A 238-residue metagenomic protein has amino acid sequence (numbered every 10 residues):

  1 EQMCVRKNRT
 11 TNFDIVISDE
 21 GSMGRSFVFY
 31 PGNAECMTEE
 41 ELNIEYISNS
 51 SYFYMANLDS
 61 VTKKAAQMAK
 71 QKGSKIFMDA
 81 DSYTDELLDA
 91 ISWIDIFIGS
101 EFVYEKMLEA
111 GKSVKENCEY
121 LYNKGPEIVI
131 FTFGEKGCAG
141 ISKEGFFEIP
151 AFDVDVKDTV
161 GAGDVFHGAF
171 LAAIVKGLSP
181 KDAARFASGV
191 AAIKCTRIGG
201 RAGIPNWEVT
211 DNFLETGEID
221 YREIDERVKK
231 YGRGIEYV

Functional and structural regions predicted by a protein language model:
E1-Y52, T210-V238: Conserved N-terminal subdomain of the carbohydrate kinase-like
Q2, Y52-M55, I76-D79: Short catalytic-loop micro-motif centered on adjacent basic/acidic residues
K7, P31-A34, A80-T84, F102-E105 (+1 more regions): Short, acidic/turn-prone active-site loops that include or flank metal/cofactor- and phosphate-binding residues
I17-D19, F29-G32, N57, A80-S82 (+1 more regions): Short, structured patches in soluble enzyme cores that scaffold and shape functional sites
A34-N43, N57-S60, M78-E86: Active-site glycine-rich loop that binds ribose-phosphate moieties when present
S48, K63-I76: Glycosyltransferases and closely related glycan-assembly transferases that use nucleotide-activated donors
K70-K75, D81-E148: Conserved phosphate/ATP/ADP-binding segment of small-molecule kinases
V114-V238: Conserved phosphate-binding/catalytic region of the ribokinase-like
